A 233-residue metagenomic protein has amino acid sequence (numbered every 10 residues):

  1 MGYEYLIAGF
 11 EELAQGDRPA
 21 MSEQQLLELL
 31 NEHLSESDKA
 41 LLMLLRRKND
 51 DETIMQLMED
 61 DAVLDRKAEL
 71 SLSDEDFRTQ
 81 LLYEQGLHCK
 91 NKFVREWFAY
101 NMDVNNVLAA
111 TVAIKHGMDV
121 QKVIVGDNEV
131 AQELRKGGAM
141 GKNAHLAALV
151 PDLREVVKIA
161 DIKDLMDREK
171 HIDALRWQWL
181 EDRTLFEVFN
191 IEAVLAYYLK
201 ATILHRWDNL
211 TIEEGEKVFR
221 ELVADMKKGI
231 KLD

Functional and structural regions predicted by a protein language model:
M1-D233: Extended alpha-helical surfaces
